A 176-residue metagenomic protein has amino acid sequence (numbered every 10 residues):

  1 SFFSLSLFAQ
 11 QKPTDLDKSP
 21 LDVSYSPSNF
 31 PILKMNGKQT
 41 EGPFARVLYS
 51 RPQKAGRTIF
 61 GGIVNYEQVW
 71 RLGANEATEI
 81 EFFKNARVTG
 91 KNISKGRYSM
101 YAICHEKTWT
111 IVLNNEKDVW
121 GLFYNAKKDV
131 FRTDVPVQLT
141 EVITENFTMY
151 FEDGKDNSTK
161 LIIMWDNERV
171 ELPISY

Functional and structural regions predicted by a protein language model:
S1-P13: Bacterial Sec-dependent N-terminal signal peptides
Q10-R71, G121-Y176: Primarily secretory-pathway and cell-envelope proteins
Q68-W120: Mid-length scaffold segments of soluble, non-membrane domains
